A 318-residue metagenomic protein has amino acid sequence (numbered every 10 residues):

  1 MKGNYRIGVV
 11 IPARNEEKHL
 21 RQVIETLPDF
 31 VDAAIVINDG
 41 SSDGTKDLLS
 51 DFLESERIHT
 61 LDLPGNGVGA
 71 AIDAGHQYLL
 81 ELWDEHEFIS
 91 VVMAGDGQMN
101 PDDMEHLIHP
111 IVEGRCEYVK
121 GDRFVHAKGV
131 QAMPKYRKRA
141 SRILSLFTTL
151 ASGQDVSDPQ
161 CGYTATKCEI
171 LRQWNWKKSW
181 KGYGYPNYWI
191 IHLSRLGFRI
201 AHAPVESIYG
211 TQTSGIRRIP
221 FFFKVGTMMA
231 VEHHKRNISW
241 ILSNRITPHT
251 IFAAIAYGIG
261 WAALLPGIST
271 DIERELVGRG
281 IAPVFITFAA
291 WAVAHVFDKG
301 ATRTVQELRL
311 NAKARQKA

Functional and structural regions predicted by a protein language model:
M1-G3, W180, G184-A318: Hydrophobic helical membrane-anchoring modules
R6-G8, A33, Y188: Cell-envelope/extracellular polymer assembly enzymes that use nucleotide-activated donors
I11, D32-S41, L61-P64: Short beta-strand/loop segment that forms part of the nucleotide-sugar
R14-F30: Short, well-formed alpha-helical segments that are part of the catalytic scaffolds of diverse glycosyltransferases
E16-H19, S41, V68, N100: Donor nucleotide-sugar binding loop of glycosyltransferases
K18-Q22, D43-F52: Acidic helix N-cap motif at the loop->helix transition within catalytic regions of sugar-transfer enzymes
N38-D47, G97: A conserved acidic beta->alpha catalytic loop
L61-Y78, I89-V92, P101-Y183, Y209-P220: Acceptor/aglycone-binding surface of glycosyltransferases and processive sugar-polymer synthases
